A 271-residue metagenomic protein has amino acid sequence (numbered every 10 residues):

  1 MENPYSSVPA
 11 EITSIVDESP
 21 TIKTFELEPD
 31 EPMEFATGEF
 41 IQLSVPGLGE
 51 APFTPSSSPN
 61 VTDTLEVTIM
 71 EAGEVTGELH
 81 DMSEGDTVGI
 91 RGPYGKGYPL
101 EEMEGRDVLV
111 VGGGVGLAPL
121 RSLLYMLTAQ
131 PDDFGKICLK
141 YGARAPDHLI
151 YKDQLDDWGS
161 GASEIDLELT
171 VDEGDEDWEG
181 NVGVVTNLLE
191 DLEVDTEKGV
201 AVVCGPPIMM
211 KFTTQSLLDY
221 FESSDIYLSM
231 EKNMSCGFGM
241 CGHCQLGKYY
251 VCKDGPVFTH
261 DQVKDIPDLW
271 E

Functional and structural regions predicted by a protein language model:
M1-D86, R144-A145: Ferredoxin-reductase
S14, S57, L169-V171, L228 (+1 more regions): Structural signal for conserved beta-strand scaffold positions within catalytic alpha/beta enzyme cores
G47-E50, G92-G97, W270: Short, charged beta-turn/beta-strand-edge "cap" motif at the junction between a beta-strand and an adjacent loop
E74-S235: FNR/FR-type flavoprotein reductase catalytic core
P207-I208, E231-P256: Local cysteine-cluster metal-coordination motifs and their immediate loop/turn environment, predominantly Fe-S cluster
G247, F258-E271: Short Fe-S-cluster ligation motifs
